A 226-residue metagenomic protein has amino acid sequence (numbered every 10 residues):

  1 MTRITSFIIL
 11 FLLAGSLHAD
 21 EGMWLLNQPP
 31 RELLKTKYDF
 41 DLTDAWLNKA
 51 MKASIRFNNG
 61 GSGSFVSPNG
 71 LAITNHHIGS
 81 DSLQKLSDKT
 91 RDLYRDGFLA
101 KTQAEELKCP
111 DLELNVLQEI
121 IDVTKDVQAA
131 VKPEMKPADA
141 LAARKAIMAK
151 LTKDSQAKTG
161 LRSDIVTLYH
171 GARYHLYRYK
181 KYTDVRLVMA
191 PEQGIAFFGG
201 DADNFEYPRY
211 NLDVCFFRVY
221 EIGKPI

Functional and structural regions predicted by a protein language model:
T2, G15-I226: Terminal presequence/propeptide segments associated with secretion/organelle targeting and zymogen/polyprotein
I4-L13: Sec-dependent N-terminal signal peptides
